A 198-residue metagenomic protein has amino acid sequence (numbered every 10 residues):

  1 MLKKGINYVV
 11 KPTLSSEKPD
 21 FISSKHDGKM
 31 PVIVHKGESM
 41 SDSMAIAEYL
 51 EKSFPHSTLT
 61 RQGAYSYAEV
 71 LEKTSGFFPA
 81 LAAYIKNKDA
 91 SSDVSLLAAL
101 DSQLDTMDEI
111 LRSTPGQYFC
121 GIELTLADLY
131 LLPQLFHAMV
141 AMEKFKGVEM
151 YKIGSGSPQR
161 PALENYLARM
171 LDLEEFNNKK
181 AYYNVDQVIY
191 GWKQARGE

Functional and structural regions predicted by a protein language model:
L2-F119, E123: GST-like domain detector, emphasizing the conserved glutathione-binding G-site in the N-terminal thioredoxin-like
P12-S15, N177-I189: Acidic carboxylate-rich catalytic motifs and surrounding loops in phosphoryl-/glycosyl-chemistry enzymes
S91-S95, E143-P158: Acidic, serine/threonine/proline-rich low-complexity intrinsically disordered regions
G121-F145: GST superfamily/GST-like fold recognition
L135-M139, I153, P161-E164: An amphipathic alpha-helical core segment
P158-Y183: A contiguous, mid-protein "functional segment" used to position or interact with cofactors/ions or partner subunits
D186-E198: C-terminal helix/juxtamembrane-tail motif
